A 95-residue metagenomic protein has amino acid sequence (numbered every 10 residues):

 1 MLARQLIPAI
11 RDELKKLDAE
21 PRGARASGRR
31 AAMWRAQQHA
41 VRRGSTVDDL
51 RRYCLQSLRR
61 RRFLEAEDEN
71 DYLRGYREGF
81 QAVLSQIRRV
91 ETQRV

Functional and structural regions predicted by a protein language model:
M1-L14, A26-R30, R42-R59: Short amphipathic alpha-helical heptad-repeat segments
M1-L2, Q93-V95: Terminal, compositionally biased segments
A3-L6, A40, C54, L64 (+3 more regions): Compositionally biased, intrinsically disordered low-complexity regions enriched in proline and serine
L6-A9, R22, Q38, R94: Generic low-complexity segments that are intrinsically disordered, proline-rich and/or Lys/Arg-biased
K16-S27, R42-S45, R62-R74, T92: Charged, low-complexity interaction regions
S27-G28, A32, G75, G79: Periodic glycine anchor positions in long extracellular repeat architectures
R35-D49, G79-R94: Amphipathic alpha-helical coiled-coil segments
